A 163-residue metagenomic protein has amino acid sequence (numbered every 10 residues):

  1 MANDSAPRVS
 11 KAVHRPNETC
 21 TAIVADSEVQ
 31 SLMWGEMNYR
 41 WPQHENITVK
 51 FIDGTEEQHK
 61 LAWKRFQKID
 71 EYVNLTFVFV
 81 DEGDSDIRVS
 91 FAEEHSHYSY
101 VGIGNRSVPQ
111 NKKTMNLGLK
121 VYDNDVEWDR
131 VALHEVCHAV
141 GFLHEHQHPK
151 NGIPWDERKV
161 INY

Functional and structural regions predicted by a protein language model:
M1-Y163: Zinc-dependent metalloendopeptidases
